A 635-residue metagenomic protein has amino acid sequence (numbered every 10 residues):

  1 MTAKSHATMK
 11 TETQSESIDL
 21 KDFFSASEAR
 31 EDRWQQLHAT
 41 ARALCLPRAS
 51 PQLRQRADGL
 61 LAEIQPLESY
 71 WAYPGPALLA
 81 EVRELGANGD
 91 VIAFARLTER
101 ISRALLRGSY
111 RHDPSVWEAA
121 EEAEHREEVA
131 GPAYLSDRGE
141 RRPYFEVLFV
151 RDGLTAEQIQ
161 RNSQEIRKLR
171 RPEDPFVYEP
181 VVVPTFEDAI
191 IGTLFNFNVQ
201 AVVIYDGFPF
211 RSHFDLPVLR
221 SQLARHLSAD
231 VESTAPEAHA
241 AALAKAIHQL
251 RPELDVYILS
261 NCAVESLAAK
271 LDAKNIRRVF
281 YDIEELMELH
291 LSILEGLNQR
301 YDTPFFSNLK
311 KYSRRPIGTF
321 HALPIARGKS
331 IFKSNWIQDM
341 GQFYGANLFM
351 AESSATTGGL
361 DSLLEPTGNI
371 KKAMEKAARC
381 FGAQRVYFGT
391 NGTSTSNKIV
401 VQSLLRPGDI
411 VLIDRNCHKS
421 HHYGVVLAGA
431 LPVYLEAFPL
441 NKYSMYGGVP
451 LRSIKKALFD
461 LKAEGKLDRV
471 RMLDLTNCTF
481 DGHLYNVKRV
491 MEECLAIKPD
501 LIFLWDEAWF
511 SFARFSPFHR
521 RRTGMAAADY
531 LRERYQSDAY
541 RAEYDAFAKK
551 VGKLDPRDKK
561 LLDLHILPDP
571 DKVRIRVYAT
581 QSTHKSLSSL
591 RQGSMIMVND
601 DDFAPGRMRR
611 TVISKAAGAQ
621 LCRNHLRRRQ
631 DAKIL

Functional and structural regions predicted by a protein language model:
M1-A3: Secondary-structure boundary/capping micro-motif
T11-E12, E16-S17, K21, D137-G153 (+7 more regions): Conserved PLP-enzyme active-site core in the AAT-like
E16, A26-G131, R170-R171, S334-T395: Conserved N-terminal alpha-helix of the aminotransferase class I/II PLP-enzyme fold
A57-L60, I64, L78, V82-A87 (+11 more regions): Viral RNA-dependent RNA polymerase
E99-L105, L154-R161, N275-R277, K311-R315 (+6 more regions): Short low-complexity stretches enriched in small and charged residues
P132-S136: Aromatic-rich beta-strand edge motifs centered on tyrosine
M287-M374: Low-complexity, highly charged intrinsically disordered N-terminal segments that act as targeting/localization
